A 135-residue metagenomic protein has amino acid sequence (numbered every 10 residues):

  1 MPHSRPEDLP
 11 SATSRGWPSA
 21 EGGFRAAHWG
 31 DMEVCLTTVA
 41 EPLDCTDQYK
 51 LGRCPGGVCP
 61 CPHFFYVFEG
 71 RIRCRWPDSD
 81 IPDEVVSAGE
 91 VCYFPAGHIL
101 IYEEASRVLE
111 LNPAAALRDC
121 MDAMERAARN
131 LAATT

Functional and structural regions predicted by a protein language model:
M1-Y49, P55-G56, E84, N130-T135: A short, N-terminal "cap"/entry segment at the start of jelly-roll beta-barrel domains of the cupin/DSBH fold
R25, F64, I99: Short, surface-exposed charged micro-motifs
T46-Q48, D83-S87, D119-A123: A short, polar/proline- and glycine-enriched secondary-structure boundary/capping micro-motif
G57-C74: Short, conserved beta-strand element in jelly-roll/cupin
R73-P77, I101: A generic structural motif
D78-G97: Short acidic-glycine-tyrosine-enriched beta hairpin
A96-M121: Ligand-binding loop in jelly-roll beta-barrel domains
A114-T135: Short peripheral tails and domain-boundary helices/loops at the edges of structured domains
